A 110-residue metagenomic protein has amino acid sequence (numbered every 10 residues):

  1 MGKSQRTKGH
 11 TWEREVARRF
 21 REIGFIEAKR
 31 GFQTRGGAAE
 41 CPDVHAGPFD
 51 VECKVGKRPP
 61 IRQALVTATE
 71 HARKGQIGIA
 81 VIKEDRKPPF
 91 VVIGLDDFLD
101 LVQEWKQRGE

Functional and structural regions predicted by a protein language model:
M1-E110: Catalytic phosphate/metal-binding cores of nucleic-acid and nucleotide-processing enzymes, i.e., regions that mediate
